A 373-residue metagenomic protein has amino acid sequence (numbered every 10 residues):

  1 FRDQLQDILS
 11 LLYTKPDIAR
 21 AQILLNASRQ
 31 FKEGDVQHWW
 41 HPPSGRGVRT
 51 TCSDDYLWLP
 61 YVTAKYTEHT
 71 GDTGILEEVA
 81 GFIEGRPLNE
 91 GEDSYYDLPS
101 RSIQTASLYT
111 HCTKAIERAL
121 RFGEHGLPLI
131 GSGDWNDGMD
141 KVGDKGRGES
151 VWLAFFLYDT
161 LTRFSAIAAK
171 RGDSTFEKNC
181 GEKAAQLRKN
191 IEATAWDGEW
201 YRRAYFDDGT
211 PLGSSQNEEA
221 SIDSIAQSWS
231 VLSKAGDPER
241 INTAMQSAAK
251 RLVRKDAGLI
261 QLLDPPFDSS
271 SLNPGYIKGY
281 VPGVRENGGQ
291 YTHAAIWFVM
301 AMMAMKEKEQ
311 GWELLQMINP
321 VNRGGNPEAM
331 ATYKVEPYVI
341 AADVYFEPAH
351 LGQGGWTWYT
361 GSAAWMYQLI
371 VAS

Functional and structural regions predicted by a protein language model:
F1-S373: Acidic, mature catalytic/reactive cores of soluble proteins
